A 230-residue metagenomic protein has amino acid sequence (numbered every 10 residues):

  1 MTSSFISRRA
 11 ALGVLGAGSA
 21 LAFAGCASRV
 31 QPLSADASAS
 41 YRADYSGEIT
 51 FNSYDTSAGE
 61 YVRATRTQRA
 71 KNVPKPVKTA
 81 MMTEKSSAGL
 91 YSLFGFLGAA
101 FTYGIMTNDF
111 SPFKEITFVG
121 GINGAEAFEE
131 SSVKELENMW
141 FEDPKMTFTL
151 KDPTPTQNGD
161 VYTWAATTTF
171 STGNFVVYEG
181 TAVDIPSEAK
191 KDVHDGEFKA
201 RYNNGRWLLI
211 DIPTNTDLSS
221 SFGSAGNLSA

Functional and structural regions predicted by a protein language model:
T2, A27-S92: Juxtamembrane and targeting peptides
R8-L12: N-terminal export leaders
G16-A20: Bacterial N-terminal signal peptides
V30-N52, Q157-A230: Exposed beta-sheet edge and beta->alpha loop/turn motif
A64-E142: Core segments of small alpha/beta cavity-forming domains
T117-G120, F128-E129, D152, T168-T172 (+1 more regions): A mature extracytoplasmic/lumenal domain signature
E137-P155: A short, amphipathic edge element
